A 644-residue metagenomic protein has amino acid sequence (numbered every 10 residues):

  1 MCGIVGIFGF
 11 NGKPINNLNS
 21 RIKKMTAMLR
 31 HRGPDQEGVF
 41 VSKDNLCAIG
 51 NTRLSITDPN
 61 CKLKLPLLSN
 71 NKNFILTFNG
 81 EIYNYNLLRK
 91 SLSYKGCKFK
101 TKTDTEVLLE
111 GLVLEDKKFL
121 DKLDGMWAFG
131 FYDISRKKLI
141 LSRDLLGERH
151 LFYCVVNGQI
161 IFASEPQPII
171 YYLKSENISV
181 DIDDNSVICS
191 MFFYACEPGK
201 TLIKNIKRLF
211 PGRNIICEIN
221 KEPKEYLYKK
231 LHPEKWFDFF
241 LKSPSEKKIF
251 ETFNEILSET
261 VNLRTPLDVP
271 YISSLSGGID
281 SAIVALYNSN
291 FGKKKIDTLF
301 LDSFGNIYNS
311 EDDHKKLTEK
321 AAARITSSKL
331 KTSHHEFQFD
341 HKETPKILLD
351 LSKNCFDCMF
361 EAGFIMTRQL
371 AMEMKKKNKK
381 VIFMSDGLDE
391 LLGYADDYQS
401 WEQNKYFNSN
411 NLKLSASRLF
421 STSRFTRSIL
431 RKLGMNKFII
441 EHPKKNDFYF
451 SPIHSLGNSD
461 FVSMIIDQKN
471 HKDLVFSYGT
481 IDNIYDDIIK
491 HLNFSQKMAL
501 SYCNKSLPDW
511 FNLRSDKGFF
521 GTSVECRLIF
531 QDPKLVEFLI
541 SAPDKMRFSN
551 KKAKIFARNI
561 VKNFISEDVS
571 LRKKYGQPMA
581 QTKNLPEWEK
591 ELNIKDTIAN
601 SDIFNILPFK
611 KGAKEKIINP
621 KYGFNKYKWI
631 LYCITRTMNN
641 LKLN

Functional and structural regions predicted by a protein language model:
M1-H341, P345-N354, T367, N563 (+1 more regions): Cysteine-centered catalytic environments shared across enzyme families
M1-I4, F10, K24, K118 (+4 more regions): Adenosyl-5′-phosphate
S20, K248, T252, I256 (+15 more regions): Generic recognition of stable, solvent-exposed alpha-helical segments in well-folded globular domains
I82, L87-L88, P168, E390 (+3 more regions): Short, well-ordered alpha-helical scaffold segment located in the soluble/lumenal catalytic or ligand-binding core
L145, I307-Y308, I347, E361 (+2 more regions): Active-site adenylate/phosphate-handling loop in enzymes that bind or generate adenylated species
E251-S273, T367, E373-K377, V381 (+2 more regions): Phosphate/ATP-binding catalytic cores across multiple sugar-kinase/actin-like superfamilies, primarily ASKHA
H341-F364, R368, G457-I465, N470-Y478: Mobile, glycine- and charge-enriched loop segments and immediately flanking short secondary-structure elements within
L348-K353, D397-S400, N584-E587: Short low-complexity, flexible loop/linker segments enriched in glycine and/or proline with clustered acidic
